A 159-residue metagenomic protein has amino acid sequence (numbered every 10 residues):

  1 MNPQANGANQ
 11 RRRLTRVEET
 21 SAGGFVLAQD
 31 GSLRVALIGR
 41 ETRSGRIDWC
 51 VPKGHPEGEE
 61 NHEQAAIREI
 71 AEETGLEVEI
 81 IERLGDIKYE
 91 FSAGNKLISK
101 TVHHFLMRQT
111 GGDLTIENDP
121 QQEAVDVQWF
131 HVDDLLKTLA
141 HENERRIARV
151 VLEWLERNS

Functional and structural regions predicted by a protein language model:
N2-V51: N-terminal strand-loop-strand
G7, K137-S159: Charged phosphate-binding loop/patch that engages nucleotide di/tri-phosphates or the phosphate backbone of nucleic
F25-V26, D30, R68, V150-E153: Charged/polar positions on well-ordered alpha helices
R46-C50, V125-Q128, R149: A short, polar/proline- and glycine-enriched secondary-structure boundary/capping micro-motif
P56-R146: Unchanged
